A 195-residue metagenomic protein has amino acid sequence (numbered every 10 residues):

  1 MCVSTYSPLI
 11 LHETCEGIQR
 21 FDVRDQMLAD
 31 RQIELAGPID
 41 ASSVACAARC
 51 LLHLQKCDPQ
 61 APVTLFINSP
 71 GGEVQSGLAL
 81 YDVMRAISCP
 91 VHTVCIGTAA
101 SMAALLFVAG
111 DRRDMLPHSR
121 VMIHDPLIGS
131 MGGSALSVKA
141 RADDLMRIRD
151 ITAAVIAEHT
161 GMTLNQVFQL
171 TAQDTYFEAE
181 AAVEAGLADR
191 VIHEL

Functional and structural regions predicted by a protein language model:
M1-L195: Terminal-region recognition feature
